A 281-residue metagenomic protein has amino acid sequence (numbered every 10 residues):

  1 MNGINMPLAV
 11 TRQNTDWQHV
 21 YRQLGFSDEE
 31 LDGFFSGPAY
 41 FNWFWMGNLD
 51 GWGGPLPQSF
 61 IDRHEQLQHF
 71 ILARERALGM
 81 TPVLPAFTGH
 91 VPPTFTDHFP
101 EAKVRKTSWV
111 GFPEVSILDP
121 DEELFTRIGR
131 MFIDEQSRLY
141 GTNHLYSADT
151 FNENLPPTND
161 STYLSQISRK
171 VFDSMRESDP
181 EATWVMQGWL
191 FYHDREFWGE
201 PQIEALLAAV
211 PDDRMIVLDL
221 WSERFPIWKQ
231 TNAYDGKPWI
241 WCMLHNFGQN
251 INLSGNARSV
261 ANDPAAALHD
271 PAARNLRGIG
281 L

Functional and structural regions predicted by a protein language model:
N2-L281: Catalytic-core regions of glycoside hydrolase
